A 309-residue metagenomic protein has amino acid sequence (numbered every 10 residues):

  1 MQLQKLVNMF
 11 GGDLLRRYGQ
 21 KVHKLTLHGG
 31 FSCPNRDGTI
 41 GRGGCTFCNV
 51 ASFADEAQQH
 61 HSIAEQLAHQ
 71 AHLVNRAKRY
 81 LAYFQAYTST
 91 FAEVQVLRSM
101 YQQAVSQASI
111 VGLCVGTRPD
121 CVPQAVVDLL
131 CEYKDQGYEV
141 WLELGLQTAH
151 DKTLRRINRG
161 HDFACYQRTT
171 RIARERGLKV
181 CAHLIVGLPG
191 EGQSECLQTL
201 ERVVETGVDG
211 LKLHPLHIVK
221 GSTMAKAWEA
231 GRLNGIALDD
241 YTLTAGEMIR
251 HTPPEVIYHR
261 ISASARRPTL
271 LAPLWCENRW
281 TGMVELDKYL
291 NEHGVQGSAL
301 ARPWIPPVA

Functional and structural regions predicted by a protein language model:
M1-G12, R16, Q20-H23, G210 (+1 more regions): Auxiliary Fe-S-binding modules of radical SAM enzymes
M1-L81: N-terminal [4Fe-4S]-dependent radical SAM core
C45, V105-I110, Q198-K212, T281-G297: Structural recognition of alpha->loop->beta junctions
A51-Q66, Q70, V74-V94, S109-V122 (+2 more regions): Core AdoMet radical
S62, A92, V96, I157-C165 (+4 more regions): Alpha-helix N-cap and loop-to-helix initiation/capping positions
H72-N75, M100-A108, D128-E139, R171-E175: Acidic (Asp/Glu)-rich catalytic clusters
V94-Q102, P123-K134, I157, C196: Distinct, well-ordered alpha-helical segments
A164-T223, D239-S262: Conserved C-terminal portion of the radical SAM core fold that forms the substrate/S-adenosylmethionine-binding
